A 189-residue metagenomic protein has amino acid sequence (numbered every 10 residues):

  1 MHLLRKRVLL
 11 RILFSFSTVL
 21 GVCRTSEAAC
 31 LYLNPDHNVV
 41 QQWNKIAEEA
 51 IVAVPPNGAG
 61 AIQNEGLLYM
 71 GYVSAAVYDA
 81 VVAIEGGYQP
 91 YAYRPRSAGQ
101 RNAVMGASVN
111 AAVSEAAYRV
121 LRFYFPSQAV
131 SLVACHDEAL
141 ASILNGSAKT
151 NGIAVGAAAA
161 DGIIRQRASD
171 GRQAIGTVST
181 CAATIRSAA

Functional and structural regions predicted by a protein language model:
H2, T18-L20, Q63: Generic marker of residues within folded, mature protein domains
H2-L13: Bacterial N-terminal signal peptides that target proteins for export
R11-G21: Bacterial N-terminal signal peptides
V22-A28: Sec/Tat signal peptide C-region and signal peptidase I cleavage site
A29-A189: Acidic/polar surface patches and capping/hinge elements
